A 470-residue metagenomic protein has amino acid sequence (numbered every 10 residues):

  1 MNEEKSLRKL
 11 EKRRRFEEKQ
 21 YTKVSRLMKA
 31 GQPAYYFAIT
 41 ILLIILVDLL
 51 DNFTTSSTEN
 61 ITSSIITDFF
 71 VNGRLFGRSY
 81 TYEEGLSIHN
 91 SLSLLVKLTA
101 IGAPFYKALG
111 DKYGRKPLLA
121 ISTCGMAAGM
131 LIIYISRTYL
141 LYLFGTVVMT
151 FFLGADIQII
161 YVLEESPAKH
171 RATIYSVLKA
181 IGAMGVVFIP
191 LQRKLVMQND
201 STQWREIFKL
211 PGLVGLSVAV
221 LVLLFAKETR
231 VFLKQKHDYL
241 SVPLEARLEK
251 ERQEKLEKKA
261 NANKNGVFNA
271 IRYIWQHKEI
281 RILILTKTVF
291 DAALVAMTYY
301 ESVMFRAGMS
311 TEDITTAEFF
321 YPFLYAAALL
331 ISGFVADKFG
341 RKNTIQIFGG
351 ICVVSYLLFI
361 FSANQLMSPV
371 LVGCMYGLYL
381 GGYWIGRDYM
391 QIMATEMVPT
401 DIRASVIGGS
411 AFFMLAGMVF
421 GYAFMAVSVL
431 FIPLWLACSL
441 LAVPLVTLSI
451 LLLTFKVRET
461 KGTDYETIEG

Functional and structural regions predicted by a protein language model:
M1-T62: Cytosolic juxtamembrane N-terminal segment immediately preceding the first transmembrane helix of multi-pass
T58-N60, W275-L329: Extracytoplasmic gate region of multi-pass secondary transporters
E59-G102: Extracellular/periplasmic helix-loop-helix junction of adjacent transmembrane segments in MFS-like secondary
N90-A108, F319-S332: Central cavity-lining transmembrane alpha-helices of secondary-active solute carriers, predominantly the Major
G102-R137: Conserved MFS/SLC helix-loop-helix module at the cytosolic interface between two early adjacent transmembrane helices
L153, H170-M197, V214-G215, S410-Y422: Glycine-rich segments within core transmembrane alpha-helices of 12-TM secondary carriers
G154-S166, I385-V398: Intracellular juxtamembrane helix-capping segments at the cytosolic ends of symmetry-related transmembrane helices
A336, K342-M390: C-terminal transmembrane helical hairpin of 12-TM major facilitator-type secondary transporters
